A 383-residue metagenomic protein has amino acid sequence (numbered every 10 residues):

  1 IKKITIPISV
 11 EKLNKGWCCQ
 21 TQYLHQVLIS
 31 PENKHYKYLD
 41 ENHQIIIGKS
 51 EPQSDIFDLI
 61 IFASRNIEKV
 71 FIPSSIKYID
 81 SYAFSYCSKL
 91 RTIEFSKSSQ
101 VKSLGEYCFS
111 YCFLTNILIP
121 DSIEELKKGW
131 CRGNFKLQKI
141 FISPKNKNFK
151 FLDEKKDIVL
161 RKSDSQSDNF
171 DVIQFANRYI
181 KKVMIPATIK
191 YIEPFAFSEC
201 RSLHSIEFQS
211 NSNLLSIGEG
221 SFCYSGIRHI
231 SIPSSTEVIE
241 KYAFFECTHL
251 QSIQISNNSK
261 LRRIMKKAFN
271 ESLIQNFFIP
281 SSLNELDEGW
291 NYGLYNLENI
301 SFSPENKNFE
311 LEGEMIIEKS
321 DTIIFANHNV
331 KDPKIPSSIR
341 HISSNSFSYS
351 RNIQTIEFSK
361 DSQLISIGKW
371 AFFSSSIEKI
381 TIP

Functional and structural regions predicted by a protein language model:
I1-K12, Q22-E51, F57-Y78, S88-S103 (+12 more regions): Structural signature of tandem-repeat unit edges
K15-W17, I61, D80-A83, G105-C108 (+9 more regions): Consensus positions within tandem repeat domains that build extended binding/scaffold surfaces
